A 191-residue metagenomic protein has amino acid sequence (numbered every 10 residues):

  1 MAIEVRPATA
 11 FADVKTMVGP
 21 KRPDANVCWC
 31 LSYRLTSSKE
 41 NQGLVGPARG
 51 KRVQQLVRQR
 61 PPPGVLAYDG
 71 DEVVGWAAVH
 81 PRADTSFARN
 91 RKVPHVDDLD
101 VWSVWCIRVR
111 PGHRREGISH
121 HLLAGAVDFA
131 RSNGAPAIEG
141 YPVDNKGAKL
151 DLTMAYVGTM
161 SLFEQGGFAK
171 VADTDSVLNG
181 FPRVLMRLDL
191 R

Functional and structural regions predicted by a protein language model:
M1-S38: Conserved N-terminal entry element of GNAT/NAT acetyltransferase domains
Q42-L66, A83-S86, S103, F181: A short helix-loop-beta-strand connector motif used in the catalytic cores of GNAT acetyltransferases and, in some
R58-R60, Y68, E72-R110, R114 (+1 more regions): Conserved acyl-donor/pantetheine-binding loop and adjacent beta-alpha core of acyl/acetyltransferases and related
D71, D144-N145, V177: Conserved beta-strand edge residues that scaffold enzyme active sites
V104-V109, R115-S132: Conserved acetyl-CoA-binding loop-helix of GNAT-fold acetyltransferases
L123, A130-A155: Conserved GNAT acetyl-CoA-binding A-motif
T153-G166, A172-R191: C-terminal "cap" of GNAT-fold acetyltransferases
